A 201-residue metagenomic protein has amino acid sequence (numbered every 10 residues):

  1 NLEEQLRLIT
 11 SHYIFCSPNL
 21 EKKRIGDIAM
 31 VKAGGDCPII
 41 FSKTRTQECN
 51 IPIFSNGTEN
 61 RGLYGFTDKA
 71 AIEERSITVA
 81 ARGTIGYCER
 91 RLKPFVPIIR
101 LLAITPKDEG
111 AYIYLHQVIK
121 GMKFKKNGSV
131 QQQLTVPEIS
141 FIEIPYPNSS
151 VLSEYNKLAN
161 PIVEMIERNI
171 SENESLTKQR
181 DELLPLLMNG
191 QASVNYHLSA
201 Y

Functional and structural regions predicted by a protein language model:
N1-P38, T44-E59, P145-N195: Non-catalytic DNA-recognition/assembly elements of restriction-modification systems
K23-P147, Y196-Y201: DNA target-recognition domains and sequence-specific DNA-contacting regions of bacterial/archaeal
